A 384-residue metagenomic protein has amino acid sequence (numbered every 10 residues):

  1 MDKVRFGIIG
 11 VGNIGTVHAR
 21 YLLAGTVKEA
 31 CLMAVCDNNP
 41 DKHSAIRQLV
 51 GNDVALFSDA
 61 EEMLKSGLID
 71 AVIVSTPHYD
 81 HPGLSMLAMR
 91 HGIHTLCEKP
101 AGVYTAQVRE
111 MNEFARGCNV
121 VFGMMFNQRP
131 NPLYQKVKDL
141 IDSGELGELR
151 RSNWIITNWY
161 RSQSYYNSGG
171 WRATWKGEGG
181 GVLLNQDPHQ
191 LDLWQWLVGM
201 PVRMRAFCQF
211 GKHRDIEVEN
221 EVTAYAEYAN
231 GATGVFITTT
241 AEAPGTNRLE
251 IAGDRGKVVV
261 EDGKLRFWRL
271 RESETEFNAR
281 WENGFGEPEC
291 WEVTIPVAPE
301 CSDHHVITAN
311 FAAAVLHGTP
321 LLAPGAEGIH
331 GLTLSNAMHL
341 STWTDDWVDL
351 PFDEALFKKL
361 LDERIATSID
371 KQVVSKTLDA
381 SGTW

Functional and structural regions predicted by a protein language model:
M1-G51: N-terminal Rossmann-like dinucleotide-binding module
A45-D53, E110-G117: Short, conserved SAM-binding/catalytic segment of Class I S-adenosyl-L-methionine-dependent methyltransferases
D53-A60: Conserved SAM-binding strand-loop segment of SAM-dependent methyltransferases
L64-G67, A71, P77-R129, G144: Beta-strand-loop-alpha-helix segment that lines the small-molecule cofactor/substrate pocket of alpha/beta enzymes
S75-T76, L197, A232, I237 (+1 more regions): Short, well-ordered coil/turn residues at beta-beta hairpins and beta-strand->alpha-helix junctions within
Q128-I216, D345: Predominantly a Rossmann-like dinucleotide-binding segment in NAD(P)-dependent oxidoreductases
P188, H213, I237-G245: Glycine-rich phosphate/pyrophosphate-binding beta-alpha loops
Y228, R255-A326, V348, K359-W384: C-terminal glycine/acidic-rich active-site capping loop/insertion
